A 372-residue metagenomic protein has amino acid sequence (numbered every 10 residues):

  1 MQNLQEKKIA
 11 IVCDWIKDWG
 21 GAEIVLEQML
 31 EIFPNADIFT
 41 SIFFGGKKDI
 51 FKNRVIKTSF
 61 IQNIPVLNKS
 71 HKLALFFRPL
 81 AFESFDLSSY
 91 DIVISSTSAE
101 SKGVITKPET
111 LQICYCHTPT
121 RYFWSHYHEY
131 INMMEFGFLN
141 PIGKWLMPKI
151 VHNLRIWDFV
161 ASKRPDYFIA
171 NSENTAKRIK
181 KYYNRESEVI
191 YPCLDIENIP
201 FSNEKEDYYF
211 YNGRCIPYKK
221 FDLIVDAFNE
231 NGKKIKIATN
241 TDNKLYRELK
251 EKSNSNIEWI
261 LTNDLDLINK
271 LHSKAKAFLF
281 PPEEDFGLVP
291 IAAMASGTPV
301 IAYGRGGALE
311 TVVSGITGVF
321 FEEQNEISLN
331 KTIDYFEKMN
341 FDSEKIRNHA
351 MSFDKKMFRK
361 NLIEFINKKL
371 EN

Functional and structural regions predicted by a protein language model:
N35-K102: Active-site donor-binding segments of glycosyltransferases and PAPS-dependent sulfotransferases
L80, Q324-I327, E337-K369: A charged, aromatic-enriched C-terminal amphipathic alpha-helix characteristic of glycosyltransferases across folds
E135-F168, A176: Membrane-proximal helix-turn-helix segments that form the acceptor-binding/catalytic region of lipid-linked
P200-K219, V225-A238: Conserved donor-binding/catalytic core segment of Leloir-type glycosyltransferases
Y246-D266: Nucleotide-activated donor-binding/catalytic signature segment of Leloir-type glycosyltransferases, i.e., the conserved
K270-A275, L362: Short alpha-helical donor nucleotide-sugar binding micro-motif in glycosyltransferases
S273-D285, T298: Acidic donor-binding loop of glycosyltransferase active sites
P299-Y303, V312: Short hydrophobic beta-strand element within catalytic cores of glycosyltransferases and related nucleotide-activated
